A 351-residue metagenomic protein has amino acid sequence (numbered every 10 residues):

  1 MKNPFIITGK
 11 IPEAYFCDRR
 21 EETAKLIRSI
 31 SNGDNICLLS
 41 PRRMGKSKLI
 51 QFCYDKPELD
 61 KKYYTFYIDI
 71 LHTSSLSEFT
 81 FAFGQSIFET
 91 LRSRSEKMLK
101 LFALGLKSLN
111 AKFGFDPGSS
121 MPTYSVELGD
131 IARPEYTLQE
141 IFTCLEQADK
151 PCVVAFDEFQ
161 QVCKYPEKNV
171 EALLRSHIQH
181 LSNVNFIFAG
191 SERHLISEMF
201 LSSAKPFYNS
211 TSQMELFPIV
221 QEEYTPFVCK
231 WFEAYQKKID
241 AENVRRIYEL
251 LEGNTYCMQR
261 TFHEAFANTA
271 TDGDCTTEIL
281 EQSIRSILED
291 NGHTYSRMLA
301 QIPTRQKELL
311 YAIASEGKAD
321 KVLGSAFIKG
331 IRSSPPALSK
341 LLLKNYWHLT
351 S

Functional and structural regions predicted by a protein language model:
M1-I36, P41: A short, basic N-terminal segment
K2-P4, E289, H293-S351: C-terminal leucine-rich, beta-strand-based interaction scaffolds used for sensing/assembly
N35, L39-M44, K48-V153: P-loop NTPase nucleotide-binding core
Y54, T80, G84, F88 (+4 more regions): Short, amphipathic alpha-helical segments that act as regulatory/interfacial helices in nucleotide-processing proteins
Y124-E192, L201: Conserved Walker B catalytic segment
R193-T211: Short regulatory helix/loop adjacent to the ATP-binding pocket of P-loop NTPases
S212-E223: Conserved AAA+ ATPase "SRH/arginine-finger" region at the nucleotide-binding site
T225, C229-H293: Amphipathic alpha-helical "lid/sensor" segments that cap RecA-like P-loop NTPase cores
